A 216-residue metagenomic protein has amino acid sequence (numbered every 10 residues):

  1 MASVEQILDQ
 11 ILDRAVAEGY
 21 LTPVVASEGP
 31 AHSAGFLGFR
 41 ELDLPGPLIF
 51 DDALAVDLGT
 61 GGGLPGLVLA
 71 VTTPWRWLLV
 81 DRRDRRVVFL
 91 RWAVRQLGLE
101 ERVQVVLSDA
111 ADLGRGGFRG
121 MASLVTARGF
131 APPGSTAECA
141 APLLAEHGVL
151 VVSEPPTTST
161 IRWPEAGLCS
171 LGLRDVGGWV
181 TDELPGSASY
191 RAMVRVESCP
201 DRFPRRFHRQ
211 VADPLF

Functional and structural regions predicted by a protein language model:
M1-V56, R85-V88, W92-L99: Class I SAM-dependent transferase core
I11, L69, M193: Residue-level signal for inorganic ion chemistry
A15, L58, Q104-L107: A generic, residue-level signal for flexible/boundary positions that often mark functional hotspots
E18-G19, G62, D201: Flexible, active-site-adjacent loop/turn segments at secondary-structure boundaries
V56-G63: Class I SAM-dependent methyltransferase "Motif I" SAM/SAH-binding loop
G63-V71: Contiguous, well-ordered alpha-helical segments that form the cores/surfaces of helical PPI scaffolds
G66, W75-L78, R82-F216: S-adenosylmethionine
